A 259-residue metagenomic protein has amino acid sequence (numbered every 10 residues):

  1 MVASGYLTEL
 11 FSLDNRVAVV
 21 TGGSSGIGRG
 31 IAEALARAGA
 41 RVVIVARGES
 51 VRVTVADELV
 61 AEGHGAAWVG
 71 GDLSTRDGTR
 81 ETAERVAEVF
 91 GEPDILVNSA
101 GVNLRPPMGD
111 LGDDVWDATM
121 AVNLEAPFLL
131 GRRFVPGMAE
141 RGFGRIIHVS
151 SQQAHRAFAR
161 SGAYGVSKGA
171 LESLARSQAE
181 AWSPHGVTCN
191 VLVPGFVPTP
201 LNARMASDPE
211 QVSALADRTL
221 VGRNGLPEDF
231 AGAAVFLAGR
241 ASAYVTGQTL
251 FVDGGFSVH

Functional and structural regions predicted by a protein language model:
V17, S24-S25: Conserved glycine-rich cofactor-binding loop
P107-M108, G112-M120, Q211-L215: Substrate-binding pocket helix/loop in short-chain dehydrogenase/reductase
M108-G109, R156-G162, P184-H185, G222 (+1 more regions): Active-site loop immediately N-terminal to the catalytic Tyr-X3-Lys motif of short-chain dehydrogenase/reductase
F128, F143, L226-V252, S257-V258: C-terminal substrate-recognition "lid" of short-chain dehydrogenase/reductases
G131, S167, A175: Active-site helix of classical SDR
P136, E180-P184, A243: Alpha-helical segment proximal to the catalytic Tyr-Lys
S151: Residue(s) in the substrate-gating loop at a strand-loop-helix junction that position the organic substrate next
